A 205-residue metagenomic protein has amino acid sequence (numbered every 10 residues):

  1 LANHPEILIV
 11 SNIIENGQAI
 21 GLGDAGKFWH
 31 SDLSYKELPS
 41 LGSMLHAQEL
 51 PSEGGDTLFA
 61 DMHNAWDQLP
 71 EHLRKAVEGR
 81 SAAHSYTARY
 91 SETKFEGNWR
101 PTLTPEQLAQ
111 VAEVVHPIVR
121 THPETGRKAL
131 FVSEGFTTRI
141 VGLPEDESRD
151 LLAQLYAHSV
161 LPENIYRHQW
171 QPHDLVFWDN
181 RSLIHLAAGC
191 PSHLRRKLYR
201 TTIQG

Functional and structural regions predicted by a protein language model:
L1-L175, N180-G205: Non-heme Fe(II) oxygenase catalytic core, chiefly the N-lobe of the double-stranded beta-helix
